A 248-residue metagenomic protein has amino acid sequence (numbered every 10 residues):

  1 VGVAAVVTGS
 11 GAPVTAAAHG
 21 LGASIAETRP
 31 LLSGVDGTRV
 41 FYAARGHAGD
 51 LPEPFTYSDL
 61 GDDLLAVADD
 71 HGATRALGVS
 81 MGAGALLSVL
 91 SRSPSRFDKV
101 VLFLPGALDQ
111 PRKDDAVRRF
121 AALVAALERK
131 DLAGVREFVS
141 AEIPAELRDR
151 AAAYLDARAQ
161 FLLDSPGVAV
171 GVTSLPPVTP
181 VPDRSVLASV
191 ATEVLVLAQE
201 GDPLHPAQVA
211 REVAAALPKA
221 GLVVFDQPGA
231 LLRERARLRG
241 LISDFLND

Functional and structural regions predicted by a protein language model:
G2-G49: Conserved HGGG/HGGXW glycine-rich cap/lid loop of the alpha/beta-hydrolase fold
F41-R75: Active-site loop/oxyanion-hole signature of alpha/beta-hydrolase fold enzymes
G78-L86: Gly/Ala-rich beta-loop-alpha elbow adjacent to hydrolase catalytic centers
L87, S91-E128: Flexible "cap/lid" loop of the alpha/beta hydrolase fold
P111, R129-P177: Conserved alpha/beta-hydrolase catalytic His-Asp/Glu region
V190, V196-A198: Short beta-strand/loop motif that positions the catalytic acidic residue of the alpha/beta-hydrolase fold
P203-V209: Conserved alpha/beta-hydrolase "acid-adjacent" motif
K219-D248: Catalytic active-site module of serine/aspartate enzymes centered on a nucleophile-bearing elbow/loop
